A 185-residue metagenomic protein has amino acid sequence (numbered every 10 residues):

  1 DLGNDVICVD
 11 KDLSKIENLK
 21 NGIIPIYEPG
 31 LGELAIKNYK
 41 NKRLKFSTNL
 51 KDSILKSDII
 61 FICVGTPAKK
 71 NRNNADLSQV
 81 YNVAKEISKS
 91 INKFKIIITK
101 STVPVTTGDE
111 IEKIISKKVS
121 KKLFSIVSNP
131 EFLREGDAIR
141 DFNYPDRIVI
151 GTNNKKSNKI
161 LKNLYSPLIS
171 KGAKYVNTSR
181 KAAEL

Functional and structural regions predicted by a protein language model:
D1-I23: NAD(P)+-binding Rossmann beta1-loop-alpha1 motif at the extreme N-terminus of oxidoreductases
G30-D58, A68-K69, S88: A structured beta-alpha segment of the ubiquitous adenosine-cofactor-binding alpha/beta core
L55-K56, K93, P145: Alpha-helix C-terminal capping/helix-to-coil transition sites in glycosyltransferase folds
I62-V64, S101, T152-N153: Glycine-rich, N-terminal phosphate-binding loop of Rossmann-like dinucleotide-binding domains
G65-K70, K181-E184: A short, flexible beta-alpha/helix-coil linker loop
A68-F132: Rossmann-like NAD(P)(H) cofactor-binding subdomain of soluble oxidoreductases
I111-L185: Internal alpha-helical scaffold of NAD(P)-dependent oxidoreductase catalytic cores
